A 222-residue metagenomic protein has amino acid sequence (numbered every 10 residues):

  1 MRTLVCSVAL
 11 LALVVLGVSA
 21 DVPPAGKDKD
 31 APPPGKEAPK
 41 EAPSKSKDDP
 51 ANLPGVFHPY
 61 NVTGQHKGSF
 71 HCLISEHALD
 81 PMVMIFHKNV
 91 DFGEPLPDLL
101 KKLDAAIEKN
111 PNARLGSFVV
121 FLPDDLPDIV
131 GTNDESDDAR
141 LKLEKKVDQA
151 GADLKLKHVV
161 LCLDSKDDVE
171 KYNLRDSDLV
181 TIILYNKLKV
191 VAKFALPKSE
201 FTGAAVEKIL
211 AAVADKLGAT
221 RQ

Functional and structural regions predicted by a protein language model:
M1-P24, L188: N-terminal export/membrane-targeting signals
G35-C72, E94-D98: N-terminal "domain-start" segment that seeds a small globular fold
P54, D80, L156-V160, R175-N186: Structural micro-motif
H58-V83, D104-A105, K109: A short beta-strand-turn-helix
H71-L96, R114-F121: Short active-site neighborhood of thiol/selenol oxidoreductases, capturing the structured segment around
V90-E108, K142-E144: Typically the conserved alpha-helix immediately C-terminal to a functionally engaged Cys/Sec in thioredoxin-like
E144-L174: Short, internal strand/loop/helix patches that form the active-site neighborhood or redox-interaction surface
T181, N186, V190-Q222: Thiol-/selenol-based redox modules, centered on thioredoxin-like and closely related oxidoreductase domains
